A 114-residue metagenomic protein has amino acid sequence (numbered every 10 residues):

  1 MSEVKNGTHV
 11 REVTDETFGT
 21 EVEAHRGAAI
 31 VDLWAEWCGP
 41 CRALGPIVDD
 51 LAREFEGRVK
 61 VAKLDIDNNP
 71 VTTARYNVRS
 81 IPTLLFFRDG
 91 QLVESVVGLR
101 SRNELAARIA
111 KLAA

Functional and structural regions predicted by a protein language model:
M1-V59, N68-T83, R88-A114: Proteins that catalyze or organize thiol-disulfide redox chemistry and the adjacent proteostasis machinery handling
K63: Conserved residues in the N-terminal Rossmann fold of short-chain dehydrogenase/reductase
